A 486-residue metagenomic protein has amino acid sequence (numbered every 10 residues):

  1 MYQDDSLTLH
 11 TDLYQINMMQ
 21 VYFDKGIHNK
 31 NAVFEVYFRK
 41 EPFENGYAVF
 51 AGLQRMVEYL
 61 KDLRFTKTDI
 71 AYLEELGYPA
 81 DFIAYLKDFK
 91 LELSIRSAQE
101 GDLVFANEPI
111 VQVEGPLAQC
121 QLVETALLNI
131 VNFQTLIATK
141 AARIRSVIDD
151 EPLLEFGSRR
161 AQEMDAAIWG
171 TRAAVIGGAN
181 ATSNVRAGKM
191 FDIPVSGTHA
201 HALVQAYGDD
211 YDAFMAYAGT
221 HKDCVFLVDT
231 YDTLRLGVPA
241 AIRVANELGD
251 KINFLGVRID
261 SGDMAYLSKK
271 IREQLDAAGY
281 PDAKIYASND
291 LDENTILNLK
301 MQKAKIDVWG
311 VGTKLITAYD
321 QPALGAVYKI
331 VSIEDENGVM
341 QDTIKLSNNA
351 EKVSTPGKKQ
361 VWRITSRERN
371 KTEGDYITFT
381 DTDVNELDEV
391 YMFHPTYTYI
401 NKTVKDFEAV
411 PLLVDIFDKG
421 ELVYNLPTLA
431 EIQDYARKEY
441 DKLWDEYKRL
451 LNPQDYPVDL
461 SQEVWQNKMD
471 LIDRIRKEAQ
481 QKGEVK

Functional and structural regions predicted by a protein language model:
M1-T220, G249, K329-K486: Ordered alpha/beta subdomains of enzyme catalytic regions
A202-T372, Y376: Glycine-rich phosphate/ribose-binding loops and adjacent secondary-structure elements that form binding surfaces
